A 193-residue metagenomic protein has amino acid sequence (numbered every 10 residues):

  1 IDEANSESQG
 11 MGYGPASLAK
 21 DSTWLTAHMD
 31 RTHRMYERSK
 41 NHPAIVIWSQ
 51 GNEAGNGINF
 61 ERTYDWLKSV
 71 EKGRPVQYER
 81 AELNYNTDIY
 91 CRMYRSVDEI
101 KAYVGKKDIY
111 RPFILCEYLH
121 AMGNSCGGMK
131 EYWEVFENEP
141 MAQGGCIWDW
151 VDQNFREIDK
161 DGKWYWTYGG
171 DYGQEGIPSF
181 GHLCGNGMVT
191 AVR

Functional and structural regions predicted by a protein language model:
I1-Y110: Active-site mouth of glycoside hydrolases
A44-W48, A102-R193: Substrate-binding clefts and catalytic carboxylate motifs of secreted carbohydrate-active enzymes
